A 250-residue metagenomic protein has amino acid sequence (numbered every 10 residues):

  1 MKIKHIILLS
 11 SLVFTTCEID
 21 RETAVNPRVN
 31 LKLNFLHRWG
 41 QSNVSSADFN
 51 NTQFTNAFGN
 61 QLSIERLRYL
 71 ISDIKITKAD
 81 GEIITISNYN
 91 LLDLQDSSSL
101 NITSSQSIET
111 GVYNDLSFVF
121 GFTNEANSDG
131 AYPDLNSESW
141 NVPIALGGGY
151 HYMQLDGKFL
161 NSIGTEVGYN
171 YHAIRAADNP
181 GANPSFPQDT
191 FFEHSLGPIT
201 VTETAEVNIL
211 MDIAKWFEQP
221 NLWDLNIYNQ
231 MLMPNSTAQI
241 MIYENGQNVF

Functional and structural regions predicted by a protein language model:
K2-L9: Sec-dependent signal peptide recognition, specifically the positively charged N-region followed immediately by
L9-S10, N161: Intrinsically disordered, low-complexity segments enriched in Ser/Pro/Gly/Ala and basic residues
F14-T16: C-terminal motif of bacterial Sec signal peptides marking the signal peptidase cleavage site
I19-F250: A short, solvent-exposed, low-complexity linear motif enriched for acidic/polar residues with Pro/Gly/Ser/Thr
